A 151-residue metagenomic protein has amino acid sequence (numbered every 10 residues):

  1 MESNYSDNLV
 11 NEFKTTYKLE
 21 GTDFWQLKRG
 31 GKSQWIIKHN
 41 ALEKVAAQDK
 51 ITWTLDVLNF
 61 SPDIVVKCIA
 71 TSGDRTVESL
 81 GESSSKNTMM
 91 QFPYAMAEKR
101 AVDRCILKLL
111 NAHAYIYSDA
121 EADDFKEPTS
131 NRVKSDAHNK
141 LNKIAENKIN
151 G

Functional and structural regions predicted by a protein language model:
M1-G151: Polyanion-binding surfaces on beta-sheet-dominated domains and ring/shell assemblies
